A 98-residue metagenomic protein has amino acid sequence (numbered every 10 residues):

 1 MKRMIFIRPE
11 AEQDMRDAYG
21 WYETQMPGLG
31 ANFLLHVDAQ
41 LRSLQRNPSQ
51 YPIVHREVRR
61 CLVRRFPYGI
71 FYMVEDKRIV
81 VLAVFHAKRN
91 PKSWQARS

Functional and structural regions predicted by a protein language model:
M1-L34, A96: Arg/Lys-rich, positively charged N-terminal/basic patches that mediate binding to nucleic acids
M15, Y19, L34-L41, P48 (+1 more regions): Short amphipathic alpha-helical/adjacent loop interface patches that line ligand and macromolecule-binding sites
L29, L34, L41-L44, L82: Generic leucine side-chain signal with a strong bias for well-ordered alpha-helical environments
A31, P52-V54, K92-W94: Short, hydrophobic secondary-structure boundary micro-motifs
A39, R46-I79: Basic/aromatic recognition patch in beta-strand/loop cores that engages polyanionic ligands
G69, M73-S98: Enriched for short, Lys/Arg-rich terminal
